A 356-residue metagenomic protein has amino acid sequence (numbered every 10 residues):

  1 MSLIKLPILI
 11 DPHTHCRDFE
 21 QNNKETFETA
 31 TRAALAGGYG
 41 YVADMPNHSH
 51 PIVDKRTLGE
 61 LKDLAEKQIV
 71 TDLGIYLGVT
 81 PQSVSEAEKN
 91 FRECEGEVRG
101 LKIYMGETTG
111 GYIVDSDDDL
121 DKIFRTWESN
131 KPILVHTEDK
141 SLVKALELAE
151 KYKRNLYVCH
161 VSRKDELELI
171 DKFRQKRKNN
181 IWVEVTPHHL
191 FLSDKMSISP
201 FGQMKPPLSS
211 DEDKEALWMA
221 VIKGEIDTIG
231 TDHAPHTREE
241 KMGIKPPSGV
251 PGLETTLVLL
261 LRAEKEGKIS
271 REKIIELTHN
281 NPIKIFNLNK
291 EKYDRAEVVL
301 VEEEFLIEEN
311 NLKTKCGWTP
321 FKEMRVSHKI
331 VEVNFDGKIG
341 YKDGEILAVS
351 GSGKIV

Functional and structural regions predicted by a protein language model:
L3-Q68: Metal-associated gating/positioning segment near the N- to mid-region
H13, A34, G38, L73 (+10 more regions): Divalent metal-coordination and catalytic microenvironments
N23-T31, Q82-C94: Short, acidic/polar
G38-A43, I69-L73, E128-P132, L148-L156 (+1 more regions): Short, surface-exposed connector motifs at secondary-structure boundaries
D63-V79: A glycine-rich helix N-cap at a beta->alpha junction
S85-I229: Histidine/acidic residue-rich metal-binding segments in metalloenzymes
K140-V143, L148-K153, I222-K223, T228-G230 (+1 more regions): His/Asp/Glu-enriched, well-ordered alpha-helical/loop segment that forms or immediately abuts the divalent-metal
R295-V356: C-terminal cap of metal-dependent C-N hydrolases
